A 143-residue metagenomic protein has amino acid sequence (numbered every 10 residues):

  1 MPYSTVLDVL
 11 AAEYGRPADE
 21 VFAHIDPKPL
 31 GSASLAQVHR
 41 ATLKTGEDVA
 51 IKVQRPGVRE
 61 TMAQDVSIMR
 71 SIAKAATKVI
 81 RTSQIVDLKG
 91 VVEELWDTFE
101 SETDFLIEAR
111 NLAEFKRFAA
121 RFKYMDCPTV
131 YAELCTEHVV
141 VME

Functional and structural regions predicted by a protein language model:
M1-E143: Broad phosphate/nucleotide-binding scaffolds in NTP-utilizing and phosphate-metabolizing enzymes
